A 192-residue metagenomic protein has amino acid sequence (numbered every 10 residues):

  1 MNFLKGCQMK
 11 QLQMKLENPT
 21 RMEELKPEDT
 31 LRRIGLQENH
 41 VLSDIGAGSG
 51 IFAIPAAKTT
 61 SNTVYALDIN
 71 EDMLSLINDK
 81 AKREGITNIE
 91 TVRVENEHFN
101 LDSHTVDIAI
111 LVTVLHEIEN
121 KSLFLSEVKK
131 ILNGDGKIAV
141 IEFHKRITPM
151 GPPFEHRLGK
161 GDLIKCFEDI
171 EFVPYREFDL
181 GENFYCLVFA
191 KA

Functional and structural regions predicted by a protein language model:
N2-R21, K137-V188: C-terminal alpha-helical "lid/dimerization" subdomain adjacent to the S-adenosyl-L-methionine
R21-H40: Conserved alpha-helix/loop element of class I SAM-dependent methyltransferases that forms part of the SAM/SAH-binding
V41, T63, D135-K137: Short glycine-centered segments of the SAM/dcSAM-binding site in methyltransferase folds
S43, S49-E97: Class I SAM-dependent methyltransferase SAM/SAH-binding core
E97-I108: A short acidic, Gly/Pro-enriched loop at the edge of an enzyme's catalytic core that lines a small-molecule cofactor
D107-N120: A short SAM/SAH-binding and catalytic strip from SAM-dependent methyltransferases
S122-G134: A short glycine-rich, Lys/Arg-flanked "PGG" loop and its adjoining helix->strand segment in the class I
